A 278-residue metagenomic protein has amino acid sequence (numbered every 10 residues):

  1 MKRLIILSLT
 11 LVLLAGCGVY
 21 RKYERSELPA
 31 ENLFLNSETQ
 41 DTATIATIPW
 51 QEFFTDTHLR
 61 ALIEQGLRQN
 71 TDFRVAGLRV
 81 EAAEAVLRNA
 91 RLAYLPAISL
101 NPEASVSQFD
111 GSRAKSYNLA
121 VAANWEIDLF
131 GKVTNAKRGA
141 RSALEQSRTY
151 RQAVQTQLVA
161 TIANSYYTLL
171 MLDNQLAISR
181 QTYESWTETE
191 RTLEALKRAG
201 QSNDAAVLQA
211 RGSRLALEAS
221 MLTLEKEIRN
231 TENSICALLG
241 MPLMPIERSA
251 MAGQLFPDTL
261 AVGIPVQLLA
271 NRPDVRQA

Functional and structural regions predicted by a protein language model:
I5-R68, E225-A270: Terminal intrinsically disordered/low-complexity segments used for targeting and assembly
V19-K22, L33, P49, T55-Q65 (+6 more regions): Small/polar-residue-enriched beta-strand and adjacent coil segments characteristic of outer-membrane beta-barrel
T149-I264: Periplasmic alpha-helical coiled-coil/stalk elements that build and connect Gram-negative outer-membrane
